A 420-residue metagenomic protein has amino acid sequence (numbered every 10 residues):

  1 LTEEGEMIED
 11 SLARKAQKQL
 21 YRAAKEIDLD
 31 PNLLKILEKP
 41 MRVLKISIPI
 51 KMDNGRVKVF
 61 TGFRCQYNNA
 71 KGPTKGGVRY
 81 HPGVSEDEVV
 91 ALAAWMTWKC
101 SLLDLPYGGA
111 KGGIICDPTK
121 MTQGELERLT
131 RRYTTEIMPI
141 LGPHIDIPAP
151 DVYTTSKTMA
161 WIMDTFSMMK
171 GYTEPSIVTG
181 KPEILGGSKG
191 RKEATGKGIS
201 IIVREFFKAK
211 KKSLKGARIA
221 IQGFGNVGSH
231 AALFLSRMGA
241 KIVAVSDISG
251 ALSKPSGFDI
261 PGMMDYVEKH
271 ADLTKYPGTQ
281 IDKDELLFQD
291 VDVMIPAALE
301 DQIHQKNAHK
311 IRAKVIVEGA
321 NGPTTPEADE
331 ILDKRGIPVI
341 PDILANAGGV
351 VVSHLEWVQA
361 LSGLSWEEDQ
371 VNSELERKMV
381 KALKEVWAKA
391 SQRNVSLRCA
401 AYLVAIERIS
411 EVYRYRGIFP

Functional and structural regions predicted by a protein language model:
E6-S11, F206, A313-P420: Adenosine-phosphate binding glycine-rich loop
E6-S47: Short, Gly/Pro- and small/polar-rich lid/capping loops
D30-I36, D104, L141-P150, T173-E174 (+3 more regions): Flexible, glycine/charged-enriched surface loops at secondary-structure junctions
K45-P118: Glycine-rich, N-terminal phosphate-binding loop and its surrounding beta-alpha-beta segment
H81, S101-K215: Glycine/serine-rich phosphate-binding loop and adjoining beta1-alpha1 elements at the start of nucleotide-handling
T179, G186-F288: Glycine-rich phosphate/diphosphate-binding loop of Rossmann-like nucleotide-binding domains
G250-V339: Rossmann-like adenosine-cofactor binding region
